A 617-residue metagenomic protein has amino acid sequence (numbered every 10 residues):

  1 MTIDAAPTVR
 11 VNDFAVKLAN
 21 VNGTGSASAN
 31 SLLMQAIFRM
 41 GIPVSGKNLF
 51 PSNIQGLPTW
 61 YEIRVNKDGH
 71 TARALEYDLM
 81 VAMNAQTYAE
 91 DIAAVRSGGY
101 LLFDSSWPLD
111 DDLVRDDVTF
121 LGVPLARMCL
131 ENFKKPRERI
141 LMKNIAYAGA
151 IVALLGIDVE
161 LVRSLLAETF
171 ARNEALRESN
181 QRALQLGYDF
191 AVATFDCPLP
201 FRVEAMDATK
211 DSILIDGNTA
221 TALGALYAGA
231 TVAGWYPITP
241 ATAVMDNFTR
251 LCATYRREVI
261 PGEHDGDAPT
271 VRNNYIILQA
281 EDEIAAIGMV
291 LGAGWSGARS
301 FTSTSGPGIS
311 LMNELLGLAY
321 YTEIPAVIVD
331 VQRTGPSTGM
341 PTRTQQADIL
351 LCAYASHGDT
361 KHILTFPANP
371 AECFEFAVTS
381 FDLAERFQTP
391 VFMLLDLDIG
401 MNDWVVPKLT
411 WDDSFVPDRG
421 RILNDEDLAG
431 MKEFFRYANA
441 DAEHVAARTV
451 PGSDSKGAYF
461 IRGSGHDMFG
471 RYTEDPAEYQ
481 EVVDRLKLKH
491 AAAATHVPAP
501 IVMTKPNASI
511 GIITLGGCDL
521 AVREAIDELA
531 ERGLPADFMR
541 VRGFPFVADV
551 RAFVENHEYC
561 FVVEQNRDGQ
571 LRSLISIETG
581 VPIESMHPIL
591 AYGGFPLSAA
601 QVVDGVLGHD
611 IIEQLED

Functional and structural regions predicted by a protein language model:
M1-A228, V232-G234: Active-site cofactor/cluster-binding pocket
V11-M80, A228-E281, P476, I513-G543 (+1 more regions): Anionic-ligand anchoring segments at beta-strand to alpha-helix junctions in alpha/beta enzyme folds, i.e., glycine
V21, N48-Q55, S212-N218, Y236-I238 (+7 more regions): Active-site nucleophile and cofactor-binding loops and adjacent substrate-binding regions of central metabolic enzymes
S28-S31, G56-T59, I92-V95, D112-D116 (+12 more regions): Short acidic, glycine/serine/threonine-rich loops at helix termini
F50, A183, E204-D207, P240-A243 (+6 more regions): A glycine-rich phosphate-binding loop feature that marks nucleotide/adenosyl-phosphate handling sites
E62, D117-G122, R250-D265, L278-Q279 (+2 more regions): Flexible glycine/proline-rich, aromatic-decorated loop/lid segments
A82, V123-A126, V159, E168 (+4 more regions): Conserved thiamine diphosphate
L214-A228, F376, F381-D617: Flexible, low-complexity linker and terminal segments
